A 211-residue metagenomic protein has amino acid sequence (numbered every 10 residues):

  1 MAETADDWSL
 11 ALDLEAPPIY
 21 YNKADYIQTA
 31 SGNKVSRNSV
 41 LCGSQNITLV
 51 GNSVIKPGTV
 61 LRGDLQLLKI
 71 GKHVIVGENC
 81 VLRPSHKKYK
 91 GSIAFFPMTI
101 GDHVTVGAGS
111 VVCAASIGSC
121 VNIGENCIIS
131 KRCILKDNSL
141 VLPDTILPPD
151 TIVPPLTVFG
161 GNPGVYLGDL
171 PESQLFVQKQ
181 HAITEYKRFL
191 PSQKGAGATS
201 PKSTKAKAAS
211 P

Functional and structural regions predicted by a protein language model:
A2-I19, K23-Q28, K72, G77-I100 (+1 more regions): Glycine-rich hexapeptide-repeat left-handed beta-helix
L14-E15, N33-S36, I55, D102 (+1 more regions): Short Cys/His-rich Zn2+-coordinating modules
P18-N22, K34, V40: Eukaryotic proteins' extreme N-terminal regulatory segments
D25, S31, R37, Q45 (+6 more regions): The right-handed parallel beta-helix/beta-solenoid scaffold, focusing on the short coil/turn and N-cap positions
G32-N33, N38, N52, D64 (+3 more regions): Solvent-exposed loop/turn tips at the surfaces of repeat/solenoid architectures
N33, S53, L61, V74-V76 (+2 more regions): Structural signal for hydrophobic/aromatic residues that build the beta-strand cores of folded beta-sheet domains
V40, G58-V60, G164: A broad detector of the eukaryotic-type serine/threonine protein kinase catalytic domain
L41, I47, L61, Q66-L68 (+4 more regions): Extracellular beta-strand scaffolds
